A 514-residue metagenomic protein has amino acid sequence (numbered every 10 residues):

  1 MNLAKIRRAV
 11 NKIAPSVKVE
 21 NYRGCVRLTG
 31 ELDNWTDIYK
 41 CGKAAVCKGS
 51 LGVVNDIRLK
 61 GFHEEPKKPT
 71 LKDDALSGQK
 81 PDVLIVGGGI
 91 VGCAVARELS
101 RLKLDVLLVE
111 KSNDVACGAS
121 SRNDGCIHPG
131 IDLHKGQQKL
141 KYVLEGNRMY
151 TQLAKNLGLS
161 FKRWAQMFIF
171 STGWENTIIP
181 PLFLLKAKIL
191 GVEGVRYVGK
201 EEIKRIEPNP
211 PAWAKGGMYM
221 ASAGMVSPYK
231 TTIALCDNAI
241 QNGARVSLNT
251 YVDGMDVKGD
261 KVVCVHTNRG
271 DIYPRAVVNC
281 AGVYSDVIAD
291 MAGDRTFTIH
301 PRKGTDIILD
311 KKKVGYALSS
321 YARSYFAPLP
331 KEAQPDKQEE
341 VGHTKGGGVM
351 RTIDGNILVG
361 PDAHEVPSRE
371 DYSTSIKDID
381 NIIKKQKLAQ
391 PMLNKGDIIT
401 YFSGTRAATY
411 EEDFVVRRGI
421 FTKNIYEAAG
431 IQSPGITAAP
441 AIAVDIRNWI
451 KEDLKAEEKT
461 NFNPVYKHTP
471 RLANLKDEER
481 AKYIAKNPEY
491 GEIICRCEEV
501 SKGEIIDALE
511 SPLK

Functional and structural regions predicted by a protein language model:
M1-G88, G92-C93, R97, I127-P129: N-terminal targeting leaders
N2-A4, Y22-R27, E31, T36 (+8 more regions): C-terminal catalytic lobe of FAD-dependent flavoproteins
V53, A96, L104-V106, G194-V195 (+1 more regions): Hydrophobic anchor at the start of a short beta-strand that flanks the dinucleotide cofactor-binding loop
L84, A94-L102, K111, P129 (+5 more regions): Active-site substrate-recognition segment that forms the wall of the catalytic cavity or substrate channel
R101-R122: Glycine-rich FAD pyrophosphate-binding loop
G125-I206, G346-G347: Dinucleotide-binding Rossmann-like beta1-alpha1 core, especially the glycine-rich loop that anchors the ADP
H134, K139-L144, T172-I179, M218-D237 (+4 more regions): Short beta-strand to alpha-helix junction loop
M218-A276, C280, Y284: Helical element adjacent to the flavin cofactor pocket in flavoenzyme catalytic cores
